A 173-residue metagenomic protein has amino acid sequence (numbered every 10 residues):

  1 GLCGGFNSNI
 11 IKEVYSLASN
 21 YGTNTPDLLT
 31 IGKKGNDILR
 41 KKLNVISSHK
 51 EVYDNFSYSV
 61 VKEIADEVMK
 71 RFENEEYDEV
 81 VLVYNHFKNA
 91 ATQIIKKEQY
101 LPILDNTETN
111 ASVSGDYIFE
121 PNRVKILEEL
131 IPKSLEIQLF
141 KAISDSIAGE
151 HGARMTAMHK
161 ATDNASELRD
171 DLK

Functional and structural regions predicted by a protein language model:
G1-K173: C-terminal beta-strand-loop-alpha-helix "lid" module of Rossmann-like NAD(P)-dependent dehydrogenases
